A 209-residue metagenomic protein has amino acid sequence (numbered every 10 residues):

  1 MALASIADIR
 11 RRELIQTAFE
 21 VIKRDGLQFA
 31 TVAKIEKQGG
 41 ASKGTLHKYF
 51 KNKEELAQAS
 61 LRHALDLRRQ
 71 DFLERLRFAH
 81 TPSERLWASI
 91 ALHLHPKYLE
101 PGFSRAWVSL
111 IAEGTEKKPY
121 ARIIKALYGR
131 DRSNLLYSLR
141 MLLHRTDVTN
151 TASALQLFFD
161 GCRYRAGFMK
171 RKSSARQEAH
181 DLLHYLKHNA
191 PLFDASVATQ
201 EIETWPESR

Functional and structural regions predicted by a protein language model:
S5-R10: Short, Lys/Arg-enriched anionic-surface-contact patches
E13, T17-E55, A59: Helix-turn-helix
N52, E113-K118: Short loop-to-helix capping motifs
A59, L73-G102, T151-L155, A179: Hydrophobic alpha-helical connector segments
R62-R68: Short, basic, alpha-helical segments at the C-terminal edge of helix-turn-helix-like DNA-binding modules
E74, L99-R105, E116-L143, S153 (+2 more regions): Amphipathic alpha-helical packing segments from all-alpha helical-bundle domains
I90-H93, W107-I111, L155-C162: Short alpha-helical scaffolding segments that buttress acidic/His motifs in well-ordered protein cores
A121-K125, M141-R209: Hydrophobic/aromatic-rich alpha-helical bundle segments in the mid-to-C-terminal region
